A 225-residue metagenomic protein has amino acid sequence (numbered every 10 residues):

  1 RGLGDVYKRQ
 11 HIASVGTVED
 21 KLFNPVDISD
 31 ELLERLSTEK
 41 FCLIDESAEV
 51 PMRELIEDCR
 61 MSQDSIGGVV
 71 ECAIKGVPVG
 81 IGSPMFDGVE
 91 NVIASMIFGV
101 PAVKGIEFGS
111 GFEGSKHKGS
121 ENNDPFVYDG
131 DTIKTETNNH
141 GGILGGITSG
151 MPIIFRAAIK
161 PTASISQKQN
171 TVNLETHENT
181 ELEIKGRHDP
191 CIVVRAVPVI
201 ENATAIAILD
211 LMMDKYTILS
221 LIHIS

Functional and structural regions predicted by a protein language model:
G2-Y7, H223: Short, small-residue-biased leader/transition segments that mark boundaries at the very start of proteins
D5, L55-S62, M96, V100-V103 (+3 more regions): Change "in soluble alpha/beta enzymes" to "in soluble alpha/beta proteins
D5-I74: Active-site helix-to-loop segments that bind/position phosphate- or nucleotide-bearing substrates and donors across
Q10-I12, C72-I74, F155-A157, T204 (+1 more regions): A structural signal for short, well-ordered beta-strand segments
S14-P25, G119-E121, H177-L182, S225: Short, mixed-charge aromatic SLiMs
T38, C42-E46, V79-D87, M96 (+4 more regions): Hydrophobic alpha-helical scaffolding
S62-N179: Glycine-rich anion/phosphate-binding loop at the beta-strand->alpha-helix junction
I154, T162-L221: Internal helix-turn-beta structural module
